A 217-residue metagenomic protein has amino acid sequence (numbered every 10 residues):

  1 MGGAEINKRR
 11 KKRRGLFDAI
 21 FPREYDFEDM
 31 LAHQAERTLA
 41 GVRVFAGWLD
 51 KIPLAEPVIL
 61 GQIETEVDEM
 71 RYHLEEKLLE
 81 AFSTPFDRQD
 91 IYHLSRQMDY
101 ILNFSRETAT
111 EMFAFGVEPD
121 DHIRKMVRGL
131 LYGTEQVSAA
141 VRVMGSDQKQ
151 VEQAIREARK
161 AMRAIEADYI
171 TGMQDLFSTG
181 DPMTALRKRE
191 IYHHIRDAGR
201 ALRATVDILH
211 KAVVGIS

Functional and structural regions predicted by a protein language model:
G2-S217: Cytosolic, long alpha-helical scaffolding segments
